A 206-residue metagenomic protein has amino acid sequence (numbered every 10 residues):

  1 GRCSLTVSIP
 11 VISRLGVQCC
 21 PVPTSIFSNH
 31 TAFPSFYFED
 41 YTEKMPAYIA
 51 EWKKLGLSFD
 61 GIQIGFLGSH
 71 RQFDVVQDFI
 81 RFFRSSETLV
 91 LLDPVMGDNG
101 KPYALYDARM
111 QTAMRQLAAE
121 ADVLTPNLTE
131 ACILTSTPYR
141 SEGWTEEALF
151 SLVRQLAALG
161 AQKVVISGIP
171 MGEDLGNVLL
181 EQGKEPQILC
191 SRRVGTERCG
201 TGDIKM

Functional and structural regions predicted by a protein language model:
G1-L92, M96-A104: Conserved N-terminal subdomain of the carbohydrate kinase-like
R2-C3, E43, A108-R109, E147 (+1 more regions): Residue-level recognition of alpha-helix initiation/capping sites
C3, L67, P170, G202-I204: Gly/Ser/Thr-rich beta-alpha loop segments that engage phosphate groups in nucleotides
V22, I188-L189: Hydrophobic residues at beta-strand termini and immediately following loops that shape nucleotide-binding pockets
S25-F27, G68, M96-D98, E130 (+2 more regions): Glycine-rich beta-alpha junction loops
P34-E39, P102-D107, T137-G143, V194-G195: Short glycine-enriched, charge-decorated loop/helix-capping segments at active-site entrances that position
L105-Q187: Conserved phosphate/ATP/ADP-binding segment of small-molecule kinases
I133, T196-M206: Short, small-residue alpha-helix embedded
